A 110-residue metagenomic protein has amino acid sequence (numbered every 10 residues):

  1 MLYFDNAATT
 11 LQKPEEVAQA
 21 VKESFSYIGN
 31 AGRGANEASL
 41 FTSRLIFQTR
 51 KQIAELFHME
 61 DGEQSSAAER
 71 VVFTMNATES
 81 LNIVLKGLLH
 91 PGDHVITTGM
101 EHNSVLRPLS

Functional and structural regions predicted by a protein language model:
M1-S110: Pyridoxal 5′-phosphate
